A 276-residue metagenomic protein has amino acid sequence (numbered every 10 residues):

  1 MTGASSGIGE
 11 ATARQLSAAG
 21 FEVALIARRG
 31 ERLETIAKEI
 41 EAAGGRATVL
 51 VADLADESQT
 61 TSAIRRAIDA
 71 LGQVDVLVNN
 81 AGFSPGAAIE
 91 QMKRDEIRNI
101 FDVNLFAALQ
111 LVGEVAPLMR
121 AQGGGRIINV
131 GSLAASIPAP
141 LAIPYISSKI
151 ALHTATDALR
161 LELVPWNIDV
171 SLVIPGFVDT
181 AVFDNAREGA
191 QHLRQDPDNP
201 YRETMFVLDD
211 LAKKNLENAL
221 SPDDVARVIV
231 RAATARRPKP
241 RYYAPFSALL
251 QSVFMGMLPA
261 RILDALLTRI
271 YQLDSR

Functional and structural regions predicted by a protein language model:
S5-S6: Conserved glycine-rich cofactor-binding loop
A19-I36: Conserved glycine-rich Rossmann-like NAD(P)H-binding loop of the short-chain dehydrogenase/reductase
G30, V51-S62, R94: The beta1-alpha1 cofactor-binding region of Rossmann-like NAD(H)/NADP(H)-dependent oxidoreductases
A88-I89, E96-R98: Substrate-binding pocket helix/loop in short-chain dehydrogenase/reductase
V112, S148: Active-site helix of classical SDR
S132: Residue(s) in the substrate-gating loop at a strand-loop-helix junction that position the organic substrate next
V164-L216: C-terminal beta-strand-loop-alpha-helix "lid" module of Rossmann-like NAD(P)-dependent dehydrogenases
